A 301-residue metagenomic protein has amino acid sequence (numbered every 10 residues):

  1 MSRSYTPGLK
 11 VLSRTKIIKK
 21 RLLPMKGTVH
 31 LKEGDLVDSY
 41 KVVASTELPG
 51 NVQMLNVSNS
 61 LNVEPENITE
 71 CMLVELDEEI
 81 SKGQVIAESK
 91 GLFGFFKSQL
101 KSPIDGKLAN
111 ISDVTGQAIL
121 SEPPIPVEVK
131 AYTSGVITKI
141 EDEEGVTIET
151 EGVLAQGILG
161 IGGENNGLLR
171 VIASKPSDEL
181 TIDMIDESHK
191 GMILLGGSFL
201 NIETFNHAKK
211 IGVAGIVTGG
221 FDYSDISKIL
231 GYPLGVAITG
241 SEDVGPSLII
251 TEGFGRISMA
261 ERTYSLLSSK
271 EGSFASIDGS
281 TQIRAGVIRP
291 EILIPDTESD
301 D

Functional and structural regions predicted by a protein language model:
M1-D301: Well-ordered secondary-structure scaffolds
